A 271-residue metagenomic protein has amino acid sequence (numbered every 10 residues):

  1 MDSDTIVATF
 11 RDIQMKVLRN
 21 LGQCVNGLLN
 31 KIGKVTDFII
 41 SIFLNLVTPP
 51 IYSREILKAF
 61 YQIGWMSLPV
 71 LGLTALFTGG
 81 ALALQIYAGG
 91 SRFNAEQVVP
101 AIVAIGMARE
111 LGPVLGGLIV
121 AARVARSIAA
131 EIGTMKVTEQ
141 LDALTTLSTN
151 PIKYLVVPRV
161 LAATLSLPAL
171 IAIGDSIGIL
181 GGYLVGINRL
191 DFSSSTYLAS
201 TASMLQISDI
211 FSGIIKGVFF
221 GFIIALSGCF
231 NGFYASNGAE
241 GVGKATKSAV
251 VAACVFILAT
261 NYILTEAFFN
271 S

Functional and structural regions predicted by a protein language model:
V7-R54, N231-S236: Short, membrane-interfacial amphipathic segments enriched in basic
Y61-L115, I119: Active-site cofactor/substrate anionic-group-binding motifs, chiefly glycine- and Lys/Arg-rich phosphate-binding loops
G64, L68, G72, L111 (+4 more regions): Selective transmembrane-helix segments that form parts of the transport pathway or gating/packing helices in multipass
T74-F77, G117, V157-G186, S227 (+2 more regions): Hydrophobic alpha-helical transmembrane segments that constitute the membrane-spanning cores of multi-pass membrane
Q85-A108, S176-V218, L226-T246, A267-S271: Membrane-interfacial helix-loop-helix connectors in multipass membrane proteins
V99-D142, S227: Hydrophobic alpha-helical transmembrane segments of multi-pass membrane transport proteins
I132-V157, A239-V242: Short cytoplasmic-facing helical segments at TM-TM junctions of multi-pass membrane proteins
V242, A249-T265: Final/C-terminal transmembrane alpha-helix of multipass membrane proteins
